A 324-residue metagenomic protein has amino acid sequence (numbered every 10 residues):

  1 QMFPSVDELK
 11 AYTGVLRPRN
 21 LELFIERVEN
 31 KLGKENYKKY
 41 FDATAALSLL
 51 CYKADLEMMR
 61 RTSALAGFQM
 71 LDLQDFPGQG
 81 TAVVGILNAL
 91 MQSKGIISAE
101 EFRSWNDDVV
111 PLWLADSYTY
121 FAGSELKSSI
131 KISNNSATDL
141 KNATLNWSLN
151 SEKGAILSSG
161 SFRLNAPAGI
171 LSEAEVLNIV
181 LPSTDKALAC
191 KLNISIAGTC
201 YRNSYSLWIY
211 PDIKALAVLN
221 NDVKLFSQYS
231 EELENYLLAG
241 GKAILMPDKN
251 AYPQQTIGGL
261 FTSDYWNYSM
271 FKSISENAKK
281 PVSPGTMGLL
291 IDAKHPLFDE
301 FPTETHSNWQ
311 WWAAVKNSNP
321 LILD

Functional and structural regions predicted by a protein language model:
Q1-K141: Substrate-binding clefts and catalytic carboxylate motifs of secreted carbohydrate-active enzymes
M2, D75-A82, I156, E232 (+1 more regions): Flexible loop/turn segments at secondary-structure boundaries
L65-Q69, V223, K242-A243: Beta-sheet entry/capping signal
G123-N165, S172-V180, A187-A197: Beta-strand-rich binding/interaction modules
F162, Y205-L207: C-terminal edge beta-strand
G198-N203: Short, exposed coil/turn segments at beta-strand boundaries within extracellular/luminal domains
W208-Q228: Low-complexity, Pro/Ser/Thr- and charge-rich linker/hinge segments at domain boundaries
Q228-A314: A glycine-rich, often tryptophan-bearing local segment used as a flexible ligand/cofactor-contacting loop or short
